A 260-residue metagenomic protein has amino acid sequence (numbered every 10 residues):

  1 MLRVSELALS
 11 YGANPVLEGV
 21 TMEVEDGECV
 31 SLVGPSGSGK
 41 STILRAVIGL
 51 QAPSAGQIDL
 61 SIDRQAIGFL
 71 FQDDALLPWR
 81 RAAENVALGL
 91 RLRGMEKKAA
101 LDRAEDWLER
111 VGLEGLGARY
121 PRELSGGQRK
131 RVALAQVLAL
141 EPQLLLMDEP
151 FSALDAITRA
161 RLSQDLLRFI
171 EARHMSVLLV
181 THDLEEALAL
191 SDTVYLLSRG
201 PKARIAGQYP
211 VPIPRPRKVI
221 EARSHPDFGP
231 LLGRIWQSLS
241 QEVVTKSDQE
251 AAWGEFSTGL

Functional and structural regions predicted by a protein language model:
V33-P35: The feature captures the beta-strand-to-loop junction immediately N-terminal to the Walker
I48: Helix-to-loop junction immediately C-terminal to a conserved catalytic motif
R80-A87: Short coil-to-helix segment of the ABC ATPase nucleotide-binding domain corresponding to the Q-loop/switch region
R91, K98-L116, R168: Conserved ABC ATPase "signature" region
Y120-L124, Q128: Conserved ABC ATPase signature
L134: Hydrophobic anchor residue at the start of the ABC signature
A139-Q143: A short, proline-enriched helix->beta-strand linker immediately N-terminal to the Walker B motif in ABC-type P-loop
